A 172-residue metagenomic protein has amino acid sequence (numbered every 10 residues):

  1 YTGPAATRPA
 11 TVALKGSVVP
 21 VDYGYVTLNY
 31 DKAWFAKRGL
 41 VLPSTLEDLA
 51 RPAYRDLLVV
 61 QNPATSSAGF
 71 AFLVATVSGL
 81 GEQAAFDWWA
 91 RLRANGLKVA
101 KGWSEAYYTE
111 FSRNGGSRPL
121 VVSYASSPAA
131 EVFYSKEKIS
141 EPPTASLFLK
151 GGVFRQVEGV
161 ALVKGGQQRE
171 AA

Functional and structural regions predicted by a protein language model:
Y1-G3, V18-P20, E47-A50, A125 (+2 more regions): Short beta-strand->loop
Y1-P52, V59: N-terminal segment of the mature folded domain
P20, T27-N29, L57-Q61, P119-Y124 (+2 more regions): Structural recognition of the beta-strand scaffold that forms the well-ordered cores of secreted hydrolase catalytic
G24-T27, F70, V74, T144 (+1 more regions): Small-molecule pocket liners
N29-W34, V77, Q156-Q168: A bilobed periplasmic-binding-protein/Venus flytrap-type ligand-binding module shared by bacterial periplasmic
K32, P43-L46, F70-L73, F86-W89 (+2 more regions): Extracytoplasmic/secreted envelope proteins and their assembly/folding machinery, especially bacterial periplasmic
E47-S67, A75-G79: Short loop->beta-strand "edge-of-pocket" segments that line small-molecule binding or catalytic clefts across diverse
A75-G152: Ligand-binding pocket segment of bilobal, Venus flytrap-like solute-binding proteins
